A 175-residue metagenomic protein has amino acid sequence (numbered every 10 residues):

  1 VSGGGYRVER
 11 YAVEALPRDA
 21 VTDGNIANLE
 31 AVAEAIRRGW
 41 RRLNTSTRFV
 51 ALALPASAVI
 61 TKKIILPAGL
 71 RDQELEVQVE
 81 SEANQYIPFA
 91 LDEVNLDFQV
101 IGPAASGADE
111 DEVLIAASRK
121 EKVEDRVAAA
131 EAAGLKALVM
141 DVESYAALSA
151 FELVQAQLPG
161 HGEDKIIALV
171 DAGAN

Functional and structural regions predicted by a protein language model:
V1-A15, R48-A53, Q157-N175: Gly/Thr-rich phosphate-binding beta-strand-loop-beta motif of the actin/hexokinase/Hsp70
V1-I26, I64-G69: Short glycine-rich, Thr/Ser-proximal phosphate-binding strand/loop in the N-terminal lobe of ATP-dependent enzymes
R7, E14, L29-A33, T45 (+4 more regions): Generic structural signal for well-ordered secondary structure
D23-A33, R37: Helical "lid/coupling" subdomains associated with nucleotide-phosphate turnover
E30, D111-L114, G162-I167: Glycine-rich, flexible loop segments associated with nucleotide phosphate handling
I36-F49, A133: Phosphate/pyrophosphate-binding loops at sites that engage ATP/ADP/AMP, CoA/4′-phosphopantetheine, polyphosphate
N44-S46, G107, G173: Solvent-exposed loop and beta-edge segments used for protein-protein assembly and interaction
F49, A53-P159: Active-site neighborhood for divalent-cation/phosphate handling
